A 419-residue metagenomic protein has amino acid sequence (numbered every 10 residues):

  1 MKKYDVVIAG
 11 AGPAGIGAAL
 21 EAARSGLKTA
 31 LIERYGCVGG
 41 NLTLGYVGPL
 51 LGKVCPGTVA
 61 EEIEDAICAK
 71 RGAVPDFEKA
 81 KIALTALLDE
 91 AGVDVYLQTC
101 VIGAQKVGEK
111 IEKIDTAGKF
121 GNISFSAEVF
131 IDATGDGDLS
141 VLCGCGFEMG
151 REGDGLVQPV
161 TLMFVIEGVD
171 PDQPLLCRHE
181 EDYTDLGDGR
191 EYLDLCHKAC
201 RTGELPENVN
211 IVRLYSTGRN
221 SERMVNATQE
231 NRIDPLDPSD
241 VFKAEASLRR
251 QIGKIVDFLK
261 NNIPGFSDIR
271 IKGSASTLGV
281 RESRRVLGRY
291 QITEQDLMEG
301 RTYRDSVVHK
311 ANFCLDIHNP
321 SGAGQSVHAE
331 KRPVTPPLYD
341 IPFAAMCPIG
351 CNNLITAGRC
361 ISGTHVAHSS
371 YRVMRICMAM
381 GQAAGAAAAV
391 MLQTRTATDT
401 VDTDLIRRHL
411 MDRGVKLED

Functional and structural regions predicted by a protein language model:
M1-G12: Beta1/beta-strand and adjacent pyrophosphate-binding region of the FAD-binding site in flavoprotein oxidoreductases
A11, R34, R359: Cofactor-binding loop segments of dinucleotide-utilizing enzymes, especially the Rossmann-like FAD- and NAD(P)+-binding
G15: N-terminal Rossmann-fold NAD(P) dinucleotide-binding loop
E21-K28, I32-E109, Q158-P159, D172-L175: Conserved N-terminal/central alpha/beta ligand/cofactor-binding core
N41, A117-G118, N122-V129, T134-D419: Flavin (FAD/FMN)-binding glycine-rich loop and adjacent Rossmann-like elements that form
